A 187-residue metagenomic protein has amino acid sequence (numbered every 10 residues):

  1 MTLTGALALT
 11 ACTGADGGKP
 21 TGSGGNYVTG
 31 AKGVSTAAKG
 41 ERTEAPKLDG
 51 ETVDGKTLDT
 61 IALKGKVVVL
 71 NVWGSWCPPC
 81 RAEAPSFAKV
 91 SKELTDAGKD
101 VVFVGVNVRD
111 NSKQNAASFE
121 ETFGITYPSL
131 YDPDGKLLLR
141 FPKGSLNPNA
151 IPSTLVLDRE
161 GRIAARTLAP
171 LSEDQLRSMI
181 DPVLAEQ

Functional and structural regions predicted by a protein language model:
M1, T10, V53-D54, L63 (+1 more regions): Short, ordered coil/turn segments that flank beta-strands lining enzyme active or ligand-binding pockets
M1-D49, E186-Q187: N-terminal targeting signals for export/organelle localization
L58-R81: Short active-site neighborhood of thiol/selenol oxidoreductases, capturing the structured segment around
V67-V68, V101, P152: Alpha/beta-hydrolase fold active-site loops
R81-F123, K136-R140: Structural microenvironment flanking redox-active thiols in thiol-disulfide oxidoreductases
G105-R109, Y131, T167: Residue-level recognition of beta-strand->loop/alpha-helix junctions
S118-I125, D132-A185: Thiol/disulfide oxidoreductase modules built on the thioredoxin-like
